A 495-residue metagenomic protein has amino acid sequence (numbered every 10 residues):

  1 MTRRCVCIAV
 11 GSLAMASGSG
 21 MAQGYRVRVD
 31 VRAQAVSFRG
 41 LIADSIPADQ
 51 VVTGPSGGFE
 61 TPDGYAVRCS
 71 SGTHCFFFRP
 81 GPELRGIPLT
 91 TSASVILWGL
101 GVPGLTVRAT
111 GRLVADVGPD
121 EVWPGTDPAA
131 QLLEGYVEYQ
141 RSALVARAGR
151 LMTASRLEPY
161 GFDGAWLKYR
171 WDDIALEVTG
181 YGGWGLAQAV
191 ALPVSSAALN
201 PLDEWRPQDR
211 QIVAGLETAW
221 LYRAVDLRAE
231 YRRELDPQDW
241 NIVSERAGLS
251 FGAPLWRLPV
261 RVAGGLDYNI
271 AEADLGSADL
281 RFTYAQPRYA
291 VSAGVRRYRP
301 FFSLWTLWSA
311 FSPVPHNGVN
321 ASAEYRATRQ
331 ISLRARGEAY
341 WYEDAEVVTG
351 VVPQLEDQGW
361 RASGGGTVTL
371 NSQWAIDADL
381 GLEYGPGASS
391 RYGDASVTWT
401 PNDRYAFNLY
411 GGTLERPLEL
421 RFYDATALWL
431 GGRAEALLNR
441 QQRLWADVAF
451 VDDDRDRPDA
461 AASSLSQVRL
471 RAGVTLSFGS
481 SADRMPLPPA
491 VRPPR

Functional and structural regions predicted by a protein language model:
M1-C7: Bacterial N-terminal signal peptides that target proteins for export
C7-S17: Bacterial N-terminal signal peptides
A22-R495: Gram-negative and organellar
